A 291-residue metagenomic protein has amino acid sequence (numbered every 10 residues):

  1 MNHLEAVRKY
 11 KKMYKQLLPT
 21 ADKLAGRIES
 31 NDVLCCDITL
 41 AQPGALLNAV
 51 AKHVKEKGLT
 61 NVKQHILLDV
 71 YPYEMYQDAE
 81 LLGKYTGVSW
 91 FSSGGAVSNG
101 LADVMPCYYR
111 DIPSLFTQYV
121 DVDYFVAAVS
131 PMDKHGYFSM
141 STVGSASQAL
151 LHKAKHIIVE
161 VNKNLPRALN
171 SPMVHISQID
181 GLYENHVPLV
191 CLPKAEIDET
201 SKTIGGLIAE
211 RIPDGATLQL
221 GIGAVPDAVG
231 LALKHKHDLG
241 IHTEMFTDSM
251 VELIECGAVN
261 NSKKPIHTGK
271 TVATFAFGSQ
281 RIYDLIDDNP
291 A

Functional and structural regions predicted by a protein language model:
M1-A291: Conserved alpha/beta enzyme-core scaffold
